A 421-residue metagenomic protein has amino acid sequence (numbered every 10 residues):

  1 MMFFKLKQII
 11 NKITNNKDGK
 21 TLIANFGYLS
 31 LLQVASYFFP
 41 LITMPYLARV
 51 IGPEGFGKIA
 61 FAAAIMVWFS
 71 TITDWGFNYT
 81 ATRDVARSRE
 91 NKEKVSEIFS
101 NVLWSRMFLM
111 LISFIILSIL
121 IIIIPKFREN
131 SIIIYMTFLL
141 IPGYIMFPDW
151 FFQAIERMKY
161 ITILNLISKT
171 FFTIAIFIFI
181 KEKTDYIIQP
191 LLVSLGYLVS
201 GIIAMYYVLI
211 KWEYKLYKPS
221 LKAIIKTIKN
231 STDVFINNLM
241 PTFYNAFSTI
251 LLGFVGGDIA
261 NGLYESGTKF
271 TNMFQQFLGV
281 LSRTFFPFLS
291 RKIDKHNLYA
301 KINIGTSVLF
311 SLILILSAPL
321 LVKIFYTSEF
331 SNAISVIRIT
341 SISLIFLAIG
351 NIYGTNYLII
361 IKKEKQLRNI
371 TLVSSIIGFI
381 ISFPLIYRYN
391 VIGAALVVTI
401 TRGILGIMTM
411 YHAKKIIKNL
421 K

Functional and structural regions predicted by a protein language model:
F3-F4, K20-N78, T173, D233-I259 (+5 more regions): Signature of the first transmembrane helix
F4-L22, K159, Y186-V193, I202-N245 (+3 more regions): Interhelical loop/hinge segments that connect adjacent transmembrane helices in multipass membrane
D18, I121-T137, S317-I349: Interfacial segments at transmembrane-helix termini and the short loops linking adjacent helices
A24-S36, T71, W75-I121, R291-L316 (+1 more regions): Membrane-water interface segments that mark the loop-to-transmembrane alpha-helix transition
A63-T71, P241, Y264-R283, F310 (+1 more regions): Transmembrane helix-bundle signature of multi-pass secondary active exporters and lipid flippases
D74-E90, T271-D294, G354-I360: Helix-loop junctions and terminal segments of transmembrane helices in multi-pass membrane transport/translocation
S131, P142-L164, F288-R291, L344-I370: Membrane-interface junctions at transmembrane-helix termini in multi-pass inner-membrane proteins
F138, T162-K211, V373, I377 (+1 more regions): Hydrophobic alpha-helical transmembrane segments
